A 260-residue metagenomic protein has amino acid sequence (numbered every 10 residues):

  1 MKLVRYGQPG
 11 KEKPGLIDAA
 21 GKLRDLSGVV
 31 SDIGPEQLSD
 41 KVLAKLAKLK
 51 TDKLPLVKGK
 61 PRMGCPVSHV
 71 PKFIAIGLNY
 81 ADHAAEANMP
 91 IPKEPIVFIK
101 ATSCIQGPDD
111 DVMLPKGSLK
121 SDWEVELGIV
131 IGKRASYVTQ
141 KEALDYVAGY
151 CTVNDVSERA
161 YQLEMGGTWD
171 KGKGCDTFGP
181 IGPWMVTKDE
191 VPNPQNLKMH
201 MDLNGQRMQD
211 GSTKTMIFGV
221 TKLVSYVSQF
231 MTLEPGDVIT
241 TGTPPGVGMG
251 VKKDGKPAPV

Functional and structural regions predicted by a protein language model:
M1-P95: N-terminal non-catalytic cap/leader segment that marks the start of a structured domain
R5, P9-G10, A47-K48, L56 (+2 more regions): Catalytic-pocket segment enriched in acidic/His residues
M63-C65, A85-N88, V112-S121, L127 (+3 more regions): A generic local secondary-structure boundary/capping motif
S68, D122-E124, E234, P259-V260: Residue-level recognition of short, solvent-exposed, well-ordered loop/turn junctions that link secondary-structure
P90-P108, S121-W123: Structural signature of FAD isoalloxazine-binding scaffolds in flavoprotein oxidoreductases
I131-K133, V138-V153: RNA pseudouridine synthases
